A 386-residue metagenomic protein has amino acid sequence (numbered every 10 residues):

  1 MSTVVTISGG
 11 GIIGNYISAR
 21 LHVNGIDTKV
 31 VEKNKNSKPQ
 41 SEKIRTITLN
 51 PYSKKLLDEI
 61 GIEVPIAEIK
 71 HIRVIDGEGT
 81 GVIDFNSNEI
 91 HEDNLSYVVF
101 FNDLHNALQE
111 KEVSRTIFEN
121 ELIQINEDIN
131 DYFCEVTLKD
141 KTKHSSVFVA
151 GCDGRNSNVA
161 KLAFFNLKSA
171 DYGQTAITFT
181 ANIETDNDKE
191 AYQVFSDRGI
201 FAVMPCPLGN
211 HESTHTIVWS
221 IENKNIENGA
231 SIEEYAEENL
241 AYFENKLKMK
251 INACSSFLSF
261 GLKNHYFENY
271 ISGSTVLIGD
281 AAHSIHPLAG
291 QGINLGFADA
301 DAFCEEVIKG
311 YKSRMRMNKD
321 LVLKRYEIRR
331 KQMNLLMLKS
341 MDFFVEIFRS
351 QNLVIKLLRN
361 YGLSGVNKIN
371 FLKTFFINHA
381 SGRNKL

Functional and structural regions predicted by a protein language model:
V4-T6, G10-H71: Glycine-rich FAD cofactor-binding loop and adjacent beta-loop-alpha segment at the N-terminus of flavoprotein
S8, V31, C152, G279 (+1 more regions): Active-site flanking residues adjacent to catalytic metal/cofactor-binding acidic residues
Y52-E59, I66-L162, A170-T178: Conserved N-terminal helical subregion
T142, V147-M249, F257: Conserved FAD-binding catalytic core of PHBH/FMO-like flavoproteins
N225-Y311, R316-N318: FAD/FMN-dependent oxidoreductases across multiple families
E305-L386: C-terminal helical "tail/cap" subdomain of flavin- and related membrane-associated enzymes
